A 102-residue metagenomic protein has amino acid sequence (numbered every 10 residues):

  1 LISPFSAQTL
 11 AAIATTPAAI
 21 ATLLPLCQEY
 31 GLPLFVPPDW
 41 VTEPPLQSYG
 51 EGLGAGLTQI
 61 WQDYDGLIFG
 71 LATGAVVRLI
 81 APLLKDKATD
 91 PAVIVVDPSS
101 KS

Functional and structural regions predicted by a protein language model:
I2-W40: N-terminal basic/disordered segments at the start of proteins
A19-T22, A75-L79: Short glycine/serine/threonine-rich phosphate/pyrophosphate-binding segments that cradle anionic phosphate groups
P33-P37, I68-L71, V95-V96: General beta-strand structural signal in soluble alpha/beta enzymes
L34-Q59: N-terminal beta-loop-helix "entrance" segment that forms/cooperates in small-molecule cofactor or anionic ligand
P37-W40, T73-A75, P98-K101: Short, ordered loop/turn segments at secondary-structure junctions
D63-L67: Short acidic/histidine-rich motifs immediately flanking catalytic phosphotransfer sites in two-component signaling
F69-V77, L84-K85: N-terminal glycine-rich "phosphate-gripper" loop used for MgATP/nucleotide binding and carboxylate activation
T89-S102: Long, charge-dense
